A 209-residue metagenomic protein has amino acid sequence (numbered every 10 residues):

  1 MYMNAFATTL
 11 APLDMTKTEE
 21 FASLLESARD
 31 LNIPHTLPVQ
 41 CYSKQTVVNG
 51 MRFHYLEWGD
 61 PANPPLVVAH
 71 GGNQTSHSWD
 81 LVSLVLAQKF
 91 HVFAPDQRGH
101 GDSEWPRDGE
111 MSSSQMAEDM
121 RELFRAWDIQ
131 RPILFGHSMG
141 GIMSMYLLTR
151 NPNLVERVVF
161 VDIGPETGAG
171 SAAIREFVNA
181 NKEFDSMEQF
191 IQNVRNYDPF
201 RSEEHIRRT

Functional and structural regions predicted by a protein language model:
M1-L66, Q88-F90, I129-Q130: Alpha/beta-hydrolase fold catalytic core
T46-W58, S83-A87, F93-F135, M139: Active-site loop/oxyanion-hole signature of alpha/beta-hydrolase fold enzymes
A62-N63, G71-Q74, S138: Active-site glycine-rich loops that stabilize anionic/oxyanionic intermediates across multiple enzyme folds
G71-L81, V92: Serine-hydrolase catalytic-loop signature spanning alpha/beta hydrolases and amidase-signature enzymes
N73, Q97-G101, P165: Alpha/beta-hydrolase active-site loop signature
M145-T149, N153-Q189: Flexible "cap/lid" loop of the alpha/beta hydrolase fold
N181-T209: Conserved alpha/beta-hydrolase catalytic His-Asp/Glu region
